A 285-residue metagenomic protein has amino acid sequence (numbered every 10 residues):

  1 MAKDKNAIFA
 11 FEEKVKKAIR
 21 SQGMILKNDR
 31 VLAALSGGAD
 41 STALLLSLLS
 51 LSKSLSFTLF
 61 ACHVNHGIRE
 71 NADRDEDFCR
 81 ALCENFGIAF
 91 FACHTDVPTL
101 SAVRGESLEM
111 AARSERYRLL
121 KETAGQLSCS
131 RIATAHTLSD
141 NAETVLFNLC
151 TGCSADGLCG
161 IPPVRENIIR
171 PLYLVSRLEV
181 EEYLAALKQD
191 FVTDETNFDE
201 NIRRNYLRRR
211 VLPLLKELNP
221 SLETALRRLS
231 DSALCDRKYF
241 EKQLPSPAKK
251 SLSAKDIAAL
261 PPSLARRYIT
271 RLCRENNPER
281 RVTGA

Functional and structural regions predicted by a protein language model:
A2-K3, I8-D40, S52, F57-F60 (+5 more regions): AMP-forming adenylation/ATP pyrophosphatase catalytic core
R30, S130-R131: Structural motif
L45, A72-R80, R177-E181: Short, surface-exposed alpha-helical segments at coil->helix boundaries
L46-K53, A81, E122, T151 (+1 more regions): Short, well-ordered alpha-helices that flank and scaffold nucleotide-derived cofactor binding pockets
V64-K121, A155: ATP-dependent adenylate-handling ligase core
E122-S130: Glycine-rich phosphate-binding loop signature in dinucleotide/nucleotide-binding domains
R131, T137-R281: Flexible helical/loop "lid" subdomain adjacent to adenine-nucleotide binding pockets
